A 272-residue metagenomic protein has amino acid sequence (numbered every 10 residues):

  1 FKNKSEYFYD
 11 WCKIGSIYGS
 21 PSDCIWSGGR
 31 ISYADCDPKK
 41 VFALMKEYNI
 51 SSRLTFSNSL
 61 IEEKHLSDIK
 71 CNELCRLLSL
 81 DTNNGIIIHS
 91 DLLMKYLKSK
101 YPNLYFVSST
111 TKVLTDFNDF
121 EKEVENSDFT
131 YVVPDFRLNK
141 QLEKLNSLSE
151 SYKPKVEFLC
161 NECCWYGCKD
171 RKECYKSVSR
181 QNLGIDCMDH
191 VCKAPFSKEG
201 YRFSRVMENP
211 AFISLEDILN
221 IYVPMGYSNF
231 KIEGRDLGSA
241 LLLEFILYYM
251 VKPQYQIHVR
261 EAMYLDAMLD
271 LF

Functional and structural regions predicted by a protein language model:
F1-D119, F129, V133-F272: Active-site pocket-lining/capping segments in soluble small-molecule metabolic enzymes
V124-N126: Solvent-exposed alpha-helices and their adjacent loops that cap or buttress functional pockets in soluble metabolic
